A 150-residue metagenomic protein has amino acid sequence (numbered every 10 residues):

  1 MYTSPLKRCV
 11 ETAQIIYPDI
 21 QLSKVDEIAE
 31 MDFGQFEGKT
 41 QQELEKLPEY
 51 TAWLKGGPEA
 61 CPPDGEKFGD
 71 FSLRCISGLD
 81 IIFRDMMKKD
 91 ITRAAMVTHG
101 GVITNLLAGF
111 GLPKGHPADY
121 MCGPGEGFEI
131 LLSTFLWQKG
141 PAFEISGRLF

Functional and structural regions predicted by a protein language model:
M1, F71-S72: Conserved anionic group-binding/transfer micro-motifs
M1-E49: Phosphate-coordination/substrate-recognition cap region in phosphate-metabolizing enzymes
M1-P5, D90-V97: Short glycine-rich phosphate-binding loop at a beta-alpha junction
I15, N105-G109: Active-site signature of alpha/beta-hydrolase-fold catalytic machinery across serine- and Asp/Cys-nucleophile hydrolases
V25, M31-Q42, R84-T92, A108-F150: Acidic, low-complexity terminal tails and accessory targeting/binding regions of phosphate-metabolizing enzymes
E49-D70: Short glycine/proline- and acidic residue-enriched helix-loop micro-motifs that form flexible lids or anion-recognition
S72, I76-M87: Generic structural signal for well-ordered alpha-helical scaffold segments
G100-T104: GST superfamily/GST-like fold recognition
